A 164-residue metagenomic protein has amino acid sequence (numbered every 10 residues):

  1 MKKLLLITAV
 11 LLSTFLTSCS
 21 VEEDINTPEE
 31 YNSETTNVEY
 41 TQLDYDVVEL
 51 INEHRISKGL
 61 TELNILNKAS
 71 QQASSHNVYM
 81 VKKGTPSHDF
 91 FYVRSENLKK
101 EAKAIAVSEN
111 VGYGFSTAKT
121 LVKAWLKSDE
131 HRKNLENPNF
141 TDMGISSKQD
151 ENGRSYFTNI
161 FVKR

Functional and structural regions predicted by a protein language model:
M1-S18: Sec-dependent bacterial lipoprotein signal peptides
C19-R164: Functional surface patches built around histidine and acidic residues
